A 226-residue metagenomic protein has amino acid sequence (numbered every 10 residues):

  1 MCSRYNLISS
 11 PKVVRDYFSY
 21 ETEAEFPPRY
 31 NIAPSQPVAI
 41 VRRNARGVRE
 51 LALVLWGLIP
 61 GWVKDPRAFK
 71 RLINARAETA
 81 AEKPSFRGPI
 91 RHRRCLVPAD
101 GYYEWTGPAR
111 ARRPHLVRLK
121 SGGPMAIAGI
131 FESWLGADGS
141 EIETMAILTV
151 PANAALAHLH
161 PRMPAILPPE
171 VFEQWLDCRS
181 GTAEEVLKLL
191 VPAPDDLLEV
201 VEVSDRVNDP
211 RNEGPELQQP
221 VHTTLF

Functional and structural regions predicted by a protein language model:
M1-F226: Short linear sequence motif anchored by a di-proline
